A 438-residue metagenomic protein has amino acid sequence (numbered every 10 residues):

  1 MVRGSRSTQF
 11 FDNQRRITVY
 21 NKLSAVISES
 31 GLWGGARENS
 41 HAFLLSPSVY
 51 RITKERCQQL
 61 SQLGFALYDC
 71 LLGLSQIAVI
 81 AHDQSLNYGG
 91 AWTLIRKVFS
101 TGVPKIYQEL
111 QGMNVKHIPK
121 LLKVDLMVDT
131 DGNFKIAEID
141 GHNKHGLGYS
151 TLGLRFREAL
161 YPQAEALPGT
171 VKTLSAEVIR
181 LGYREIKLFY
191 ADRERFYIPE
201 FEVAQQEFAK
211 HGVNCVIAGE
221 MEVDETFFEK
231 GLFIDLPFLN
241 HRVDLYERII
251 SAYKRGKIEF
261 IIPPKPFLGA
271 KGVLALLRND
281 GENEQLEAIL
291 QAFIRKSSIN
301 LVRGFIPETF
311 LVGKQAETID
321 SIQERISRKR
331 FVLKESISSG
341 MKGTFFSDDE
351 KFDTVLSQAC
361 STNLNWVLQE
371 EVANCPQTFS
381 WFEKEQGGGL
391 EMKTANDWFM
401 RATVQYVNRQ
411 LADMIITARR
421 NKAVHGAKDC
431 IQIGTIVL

Functional and structural regions predicted by a protein language model:
M1-L438: Preference for protein termini
